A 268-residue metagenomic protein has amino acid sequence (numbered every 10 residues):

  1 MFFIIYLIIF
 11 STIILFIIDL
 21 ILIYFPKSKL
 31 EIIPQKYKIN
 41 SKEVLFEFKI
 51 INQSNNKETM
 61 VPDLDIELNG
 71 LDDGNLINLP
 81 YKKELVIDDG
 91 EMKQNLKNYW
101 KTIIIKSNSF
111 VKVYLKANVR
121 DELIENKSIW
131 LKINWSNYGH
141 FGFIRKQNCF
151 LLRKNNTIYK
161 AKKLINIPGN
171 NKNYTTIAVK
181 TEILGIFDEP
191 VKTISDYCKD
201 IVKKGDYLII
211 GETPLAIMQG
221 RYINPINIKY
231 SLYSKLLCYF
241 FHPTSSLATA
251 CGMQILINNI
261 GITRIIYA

Functional and structural regions predicted by a protein language model:
F2-A268: N-terminal and secondary-structure boundary signal
